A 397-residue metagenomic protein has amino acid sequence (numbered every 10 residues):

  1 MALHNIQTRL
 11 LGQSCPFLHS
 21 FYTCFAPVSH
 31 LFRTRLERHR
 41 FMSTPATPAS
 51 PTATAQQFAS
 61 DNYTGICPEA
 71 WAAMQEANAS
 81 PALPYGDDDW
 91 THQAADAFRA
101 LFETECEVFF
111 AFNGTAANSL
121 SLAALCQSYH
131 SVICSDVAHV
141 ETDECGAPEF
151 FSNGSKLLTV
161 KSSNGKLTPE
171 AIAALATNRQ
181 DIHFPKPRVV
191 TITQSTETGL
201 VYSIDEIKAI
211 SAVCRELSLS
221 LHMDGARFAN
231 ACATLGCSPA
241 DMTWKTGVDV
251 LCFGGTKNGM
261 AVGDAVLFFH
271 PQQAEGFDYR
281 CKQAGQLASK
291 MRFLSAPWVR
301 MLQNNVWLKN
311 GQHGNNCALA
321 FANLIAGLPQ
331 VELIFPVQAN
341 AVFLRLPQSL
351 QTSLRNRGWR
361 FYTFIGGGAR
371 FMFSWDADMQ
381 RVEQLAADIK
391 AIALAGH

Functional and structural regions predicted by a protein language model:
A2-L11: N-terminal chloroplast transit peptides
H4-N5, H19, H30: Intrinsic-disorder-associated, low-complexity terminal segments enriched in Asp/Asn/His/Tyr and depleted of Lys/Arg
P27-R33: Compositionally biased, intrinsically disordered low-complexity segments enriched in Pro/Arg/Gln/His
L31, R40-M42: N-terminal mitochondrial targeting presequences
S43-R357, F361-A377, R381, L385-G396: Conserved PLP-enzyme active-site core in the AAT-like
